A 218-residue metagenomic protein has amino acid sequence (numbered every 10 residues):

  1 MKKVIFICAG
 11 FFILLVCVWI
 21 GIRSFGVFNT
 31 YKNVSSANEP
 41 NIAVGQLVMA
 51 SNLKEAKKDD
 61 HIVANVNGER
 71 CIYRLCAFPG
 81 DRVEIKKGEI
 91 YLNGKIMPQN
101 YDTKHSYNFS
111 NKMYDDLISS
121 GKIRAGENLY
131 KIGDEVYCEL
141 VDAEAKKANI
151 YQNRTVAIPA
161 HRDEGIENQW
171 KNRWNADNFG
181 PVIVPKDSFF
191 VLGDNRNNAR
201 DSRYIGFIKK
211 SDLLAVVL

Functional and structural regions predicted by a protein language model:
M1-K3: N-terminal Lys/Arg-rich, disordered targeting/topogenic segments
I5-F6, F11, P40-L218: Soluble "head" domains of membrane/secretory-pathway proteins
F6-S24: Hydrophobic membrane-insertion alpha-helices, especially the h-region of bacterial N-terminal signal peptides
G26-V44: Alpha-helical transmembrane signal-anchor/signal-peptide segments
